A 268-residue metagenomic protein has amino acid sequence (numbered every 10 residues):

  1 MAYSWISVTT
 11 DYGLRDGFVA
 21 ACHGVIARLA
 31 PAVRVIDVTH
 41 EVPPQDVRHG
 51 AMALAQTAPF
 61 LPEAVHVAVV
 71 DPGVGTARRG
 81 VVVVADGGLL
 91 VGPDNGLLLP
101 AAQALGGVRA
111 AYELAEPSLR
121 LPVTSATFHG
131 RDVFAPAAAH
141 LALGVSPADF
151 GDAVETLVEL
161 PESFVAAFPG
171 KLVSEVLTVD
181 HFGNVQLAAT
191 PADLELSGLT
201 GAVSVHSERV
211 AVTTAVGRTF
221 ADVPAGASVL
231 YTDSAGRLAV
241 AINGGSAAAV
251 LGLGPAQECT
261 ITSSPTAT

Functional and structural regions predicted by a protein language model:
M1-A77: N-terminal glycine-/serine-/threonine-rich phosphate-binding loop
V8, V35-V38, H66-A68, L90-P93 (+4 more regions): General beta-strand structural signal in soluble alpha/beta enzymes
Y12-R15, G73-G75, F182-N184, L196 (+1 more regions): Short acidic, Gly/Ser-rich segments with clustered Asp/Glu that frequently serve as metal-coordination loops in enzyme
G17, A21, A30, Q45 (+5 more regions): Conserved active-site and cofactor/substrate-binding residues in soluble primary-metabolism enzymes
L29-A32, H49, F60-V70, G75-D132: Active-site histidine-anchored catalytic micro-motif
G107, L121-A189, D193-G198: Anionic-ligand-binding alpha/beta catalytic cores of soluble enzymes and soluble regulatory domains that recognize
Q186-G252: A conserved acidic, glycine/proline-rich C-terminal tail/linker
V250, P255-T268: Pepsin/retropepsin-fold aspartyl endopeptidases
